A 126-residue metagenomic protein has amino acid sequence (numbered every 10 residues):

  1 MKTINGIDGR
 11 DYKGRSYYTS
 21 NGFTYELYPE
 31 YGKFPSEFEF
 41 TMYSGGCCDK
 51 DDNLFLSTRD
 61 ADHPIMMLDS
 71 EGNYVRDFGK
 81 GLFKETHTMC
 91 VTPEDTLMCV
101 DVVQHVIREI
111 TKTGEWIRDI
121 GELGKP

Functional and structural regions predicted by a protein language model:
M1-P126: Eukaryotic scaffold repeat domains enriched in small/polar residues
